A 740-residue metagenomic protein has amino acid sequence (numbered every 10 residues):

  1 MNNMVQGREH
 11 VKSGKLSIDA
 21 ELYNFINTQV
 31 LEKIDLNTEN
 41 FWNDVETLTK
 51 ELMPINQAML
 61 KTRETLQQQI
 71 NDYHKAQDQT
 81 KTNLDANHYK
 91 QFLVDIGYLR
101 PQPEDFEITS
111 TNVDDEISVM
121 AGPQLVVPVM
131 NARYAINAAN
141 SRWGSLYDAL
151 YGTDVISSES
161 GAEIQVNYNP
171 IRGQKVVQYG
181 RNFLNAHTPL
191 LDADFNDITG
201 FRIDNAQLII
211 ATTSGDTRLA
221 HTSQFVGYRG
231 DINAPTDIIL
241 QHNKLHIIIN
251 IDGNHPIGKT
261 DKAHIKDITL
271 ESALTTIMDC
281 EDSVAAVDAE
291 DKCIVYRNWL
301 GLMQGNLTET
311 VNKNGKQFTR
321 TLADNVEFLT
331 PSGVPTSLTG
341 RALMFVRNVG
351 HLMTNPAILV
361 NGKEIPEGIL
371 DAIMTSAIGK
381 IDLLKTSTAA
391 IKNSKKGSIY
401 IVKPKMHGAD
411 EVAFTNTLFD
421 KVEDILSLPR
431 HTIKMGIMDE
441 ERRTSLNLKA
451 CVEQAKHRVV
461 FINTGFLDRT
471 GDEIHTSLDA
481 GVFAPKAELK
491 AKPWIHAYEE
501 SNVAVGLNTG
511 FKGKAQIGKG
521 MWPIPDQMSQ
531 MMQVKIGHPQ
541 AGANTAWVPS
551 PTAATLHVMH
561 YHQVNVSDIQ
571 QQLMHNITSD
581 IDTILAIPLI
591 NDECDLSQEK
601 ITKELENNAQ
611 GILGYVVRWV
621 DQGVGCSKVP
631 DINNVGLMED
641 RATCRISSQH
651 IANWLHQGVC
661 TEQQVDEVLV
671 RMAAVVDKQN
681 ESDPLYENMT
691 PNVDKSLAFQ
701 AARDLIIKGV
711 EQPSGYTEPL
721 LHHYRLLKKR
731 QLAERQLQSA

Functional and structural regions predicted by a protein language model:
N2-T82, A86-R100: N-terminal-proximal low-complexity accessory segments that begin disordered and transition into the first
N3-G7, H88-F414, K421-L428, K434 (+1 more regions): Catalytic alpha/beta active-site cores
V5-G14, I365-D371, N393, Y400-K405 (+3 more regions): Catalytic or ion-translocation cores adjacent to nucleophile or general acid/base/metal-coordination motifs in diverse
G7, V94-D148, G152, I156-S157 (+7 more regions): Acidic, glycine-enriched catalytic cores built around paired aspartates
S17, E21, F25, L36 (+20 more regions): Generic recognition of stable, solvent-exposed alpha-helical segments in well-folded globular domains
E21, F25, Q29, D44 (+15 more regions): Generic, well-ordered alpha-helical scaffold segments in large soluble proteins
L31-L36, E51-A58, D72-T80, Y98-Q102 (+15 more regions): Intrinsically disordered or highly flexible coil/loop and linker segments, enriched in small and charged/polar residues
K259-K262, N355-I358, A413, E473-H475 (+2 more regions): Short conserved micro-motifs at the rims of enzyme active sites and ligand-binding pockets
